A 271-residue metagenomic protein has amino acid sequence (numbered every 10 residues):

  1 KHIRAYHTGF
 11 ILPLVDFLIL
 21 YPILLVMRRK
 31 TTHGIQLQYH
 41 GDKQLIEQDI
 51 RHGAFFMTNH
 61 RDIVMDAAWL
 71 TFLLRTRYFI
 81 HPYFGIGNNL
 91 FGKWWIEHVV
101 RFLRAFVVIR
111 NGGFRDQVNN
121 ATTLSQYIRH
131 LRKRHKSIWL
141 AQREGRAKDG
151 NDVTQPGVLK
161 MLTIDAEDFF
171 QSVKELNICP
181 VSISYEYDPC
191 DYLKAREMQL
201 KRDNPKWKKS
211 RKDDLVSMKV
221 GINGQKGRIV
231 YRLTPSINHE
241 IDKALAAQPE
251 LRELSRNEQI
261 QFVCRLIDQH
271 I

Functional and structural regions predicted by a protein language model:
K1-A54, H60-T71, R75, E97 (+1 more regions): Membrane-anchoring hydrophobic helices of lipid-metabolizing enzymes
D49-H52, R101-V107, H135-R143, V230: Glycine-rich, often proline-containing surface loops adjacent to acidic residues and nearby aromatics that form
R61-I63, N88-G92, N111-R115, R143-A147 (+1 more regions): Short acidic/polar capping segments at secondary-structure boundaries
V64-A67, F72, K93-I96, D149-G150 (+2 more regions): Short helix/loop capping segments that flank catalytic or ligand/cofactor-binding pockets
L74-P82: A short alpha->loop->secondary-structure connector
Y83-N111, Q117-V118: Conserved nucleotide-cofactor-binding alpha/beta core module
Q117-I271: Non-catalytic C-terminal accessory region of glycerolipid acyltransferases and related lyso-lipid remodeling enzymes
